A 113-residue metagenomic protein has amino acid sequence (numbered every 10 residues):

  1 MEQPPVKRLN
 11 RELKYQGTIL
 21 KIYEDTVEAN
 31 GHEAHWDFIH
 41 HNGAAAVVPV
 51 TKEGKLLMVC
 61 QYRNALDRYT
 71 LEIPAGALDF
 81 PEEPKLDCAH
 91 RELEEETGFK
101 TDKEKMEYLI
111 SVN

Functional and structural regions predicted by a protein language model:
Q3, I39-H41, A45-R91, E95: Conserved Nudix-box catalytic region and its N-terminal flanking loop in Nudix hydrolases and closely related
V6, N10-A46, T51-K52: Acidic, metal-coordinating catalytic segment for phosphate/diphosphate chemistry, firing primarily on the Nudix
R8-R11, K55, E104, N113: Generic preference for hydrophobic/aromatic residues in regular secondary structure cores
R11, Q16, A34-H35, D67-Y69 (+2 more regions): Glycine-rich, flexible loop/turn motifs
V27, L78, V112: Hydrophobic pocket-lining residues within nucleotide cofactor-binding pockets
E83-N113: A contiguous pocket-lining binding segment that forms or flanks enzyme active sites
